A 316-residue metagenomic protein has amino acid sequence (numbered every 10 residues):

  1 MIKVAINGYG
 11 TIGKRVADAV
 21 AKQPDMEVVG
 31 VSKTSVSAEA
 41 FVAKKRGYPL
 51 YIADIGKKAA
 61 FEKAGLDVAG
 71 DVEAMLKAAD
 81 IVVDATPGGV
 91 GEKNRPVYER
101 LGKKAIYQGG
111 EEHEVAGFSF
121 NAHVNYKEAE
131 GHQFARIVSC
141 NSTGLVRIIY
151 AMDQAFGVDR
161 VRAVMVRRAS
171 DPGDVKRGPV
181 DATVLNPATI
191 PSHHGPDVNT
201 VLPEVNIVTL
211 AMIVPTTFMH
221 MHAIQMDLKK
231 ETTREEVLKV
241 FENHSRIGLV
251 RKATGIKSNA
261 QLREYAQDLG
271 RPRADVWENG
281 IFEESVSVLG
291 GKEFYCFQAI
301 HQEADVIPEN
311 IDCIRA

Functional and structural regions predicted by a protein language model:
M1-D174: N-terminal Rossmann-like NAD(P) cofactor-binding subdomain of oxidoreductases, focused on the glycine-rich
K3, K14-D18, K22-G70, D159-R160 (+1 more regions): C-terminal substrate-binding/catalytic lobe of Rossmann-fold NAD(P)-dependent oxidoreductases
V20-K22, E99-R100, A151-D153, V180 (+2 more regions): Short, solvent-exposed amphipathic alpha-helical segments in soluble enzyme and RNA/protein-processing domains
A74-K77, P96-R100, P196, T200 (+3 more regions): Charged/polar, solvent-exposed surface patches and flexible loops
N141-L145, H194, V306: Catalytic-loop motifs flanking and including active-site residues across diverse enzymes
K292-I314: Long, low-complexity C-terminal extensions of enzymes
